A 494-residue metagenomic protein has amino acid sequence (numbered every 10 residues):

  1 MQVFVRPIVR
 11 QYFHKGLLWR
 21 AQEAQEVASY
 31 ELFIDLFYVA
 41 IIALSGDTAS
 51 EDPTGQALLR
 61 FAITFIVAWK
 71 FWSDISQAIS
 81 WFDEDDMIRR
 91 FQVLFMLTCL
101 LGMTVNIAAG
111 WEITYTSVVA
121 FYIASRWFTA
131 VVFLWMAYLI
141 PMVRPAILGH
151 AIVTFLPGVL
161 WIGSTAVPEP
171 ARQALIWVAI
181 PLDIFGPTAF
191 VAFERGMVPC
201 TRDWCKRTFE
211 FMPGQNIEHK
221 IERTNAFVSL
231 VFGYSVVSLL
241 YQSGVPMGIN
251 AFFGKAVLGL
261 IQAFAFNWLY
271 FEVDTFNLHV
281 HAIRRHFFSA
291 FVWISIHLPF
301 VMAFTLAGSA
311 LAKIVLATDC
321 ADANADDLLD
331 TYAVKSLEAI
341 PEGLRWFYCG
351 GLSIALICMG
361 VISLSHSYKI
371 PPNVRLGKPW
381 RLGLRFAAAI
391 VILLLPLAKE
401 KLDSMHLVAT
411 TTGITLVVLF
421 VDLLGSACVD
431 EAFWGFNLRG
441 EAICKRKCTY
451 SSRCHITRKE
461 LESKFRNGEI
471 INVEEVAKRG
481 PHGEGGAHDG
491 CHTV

Functional and structural regions predicted by a protein language model:
M1-A28, L32-F33, F37-A43, E51-D52 (+7 more regions): Predominantly late transmembrane helices and immediately cytosolic-facing juxtamembrane segments
L395-V408: Membrane-helix boundary connector in multi-pass membrane proteins
G490-V494: A positional/structural detector of protein chain ends, strongest at the extreme C-terminus and weakly at the extreme
